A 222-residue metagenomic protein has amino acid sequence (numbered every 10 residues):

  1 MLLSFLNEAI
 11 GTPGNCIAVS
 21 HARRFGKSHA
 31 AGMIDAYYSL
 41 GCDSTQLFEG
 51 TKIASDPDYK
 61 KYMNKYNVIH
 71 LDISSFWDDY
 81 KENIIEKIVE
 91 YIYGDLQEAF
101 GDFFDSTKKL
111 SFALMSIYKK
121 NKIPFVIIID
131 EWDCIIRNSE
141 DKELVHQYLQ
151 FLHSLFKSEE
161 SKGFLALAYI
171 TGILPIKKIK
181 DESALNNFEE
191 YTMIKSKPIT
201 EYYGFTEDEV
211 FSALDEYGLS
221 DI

Functional and structural regions predicted by a protein language model:
M1-I222: Phosphate-binding site recognition
